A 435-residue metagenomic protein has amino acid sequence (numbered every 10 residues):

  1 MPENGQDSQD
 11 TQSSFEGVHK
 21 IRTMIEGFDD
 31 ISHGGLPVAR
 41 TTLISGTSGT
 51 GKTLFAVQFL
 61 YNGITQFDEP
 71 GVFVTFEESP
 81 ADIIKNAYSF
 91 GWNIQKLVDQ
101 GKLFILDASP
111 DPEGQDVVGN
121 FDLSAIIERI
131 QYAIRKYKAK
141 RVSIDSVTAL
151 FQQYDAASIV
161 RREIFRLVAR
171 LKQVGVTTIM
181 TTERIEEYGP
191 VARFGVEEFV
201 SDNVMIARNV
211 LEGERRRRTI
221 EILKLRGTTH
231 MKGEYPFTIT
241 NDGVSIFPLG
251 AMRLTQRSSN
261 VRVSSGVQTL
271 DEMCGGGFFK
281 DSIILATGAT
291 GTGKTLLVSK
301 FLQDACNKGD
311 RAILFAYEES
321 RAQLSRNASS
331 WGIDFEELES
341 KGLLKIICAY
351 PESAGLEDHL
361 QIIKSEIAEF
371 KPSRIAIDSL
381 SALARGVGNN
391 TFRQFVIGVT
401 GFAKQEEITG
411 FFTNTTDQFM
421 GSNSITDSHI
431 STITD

Functional and structural regions predicted by a protein language model:
P2-H19, I127-E128, Y132-Y137, N209-Q268 (+1 more regions): Conserved P-loop NTPase
S32-K96, M273-F335: Walker A/P-loop NTP-binding active-site region of P-loop NTPases, recognizing the glycine-rich GxxxxGKT/S
A39, F67-P70, G101, V174-V176 (+7 more regions): Short glycine-/polar-rich loops that comprise or flank the Walker A/P-loop and associated switch/sensor motifs
T42, V118-F199, V204, A354-I433: P-loop NTPase motor core
G46, D107-S109, S146, N209 (+6 more regions): Flexible glycine-/small-residue-rich
F59, G91, P190-G195, I206-N209 (+4 more regions): Short beta-alpha junctions and helix-cap segments that line functional grooves
F67-Y154, D310-N390: Conserved inter-motif catalytic segment of the P-loop NTP-binding fold
S265, E272-G291, A349, S353 (+3 more regions): Flexible loop/N-cap segments at domain edges
